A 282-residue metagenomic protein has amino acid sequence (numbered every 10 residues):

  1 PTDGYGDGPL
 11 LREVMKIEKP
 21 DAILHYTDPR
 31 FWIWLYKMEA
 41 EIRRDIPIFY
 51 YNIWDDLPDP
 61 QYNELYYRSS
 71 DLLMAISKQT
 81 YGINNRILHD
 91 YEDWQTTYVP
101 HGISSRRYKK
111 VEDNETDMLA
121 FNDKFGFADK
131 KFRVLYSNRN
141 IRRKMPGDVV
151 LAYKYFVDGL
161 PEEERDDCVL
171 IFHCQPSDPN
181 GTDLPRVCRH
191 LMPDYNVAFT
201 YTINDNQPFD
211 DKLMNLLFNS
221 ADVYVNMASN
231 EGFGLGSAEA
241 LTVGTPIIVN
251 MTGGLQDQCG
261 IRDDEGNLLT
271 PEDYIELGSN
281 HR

Functional and structural regions predicted by a protein language model:
P1-L72, K78: Extended catalytic core of nucleotide-activated donor transferases of GT-like folds
Q79, G102: Carbohydrate-associated surface elements
K109-F127: A short helix/loop element that forms part of the nucleotide-sugar donor recognition site in Leloir-type
F127-K144, V150-Y153, L170-F172: Conserved donor-binding/catalytic core segment of Leloir-type glycosyltransferases
G181-K212, L216, E265: Nucleotide-activated donor-binding/catalytic signature segment of Leloir-type glycosyltransferases, i.e., the conserved
S229: Aromatic "clamp/platform" in nucleotide-sugar-dependent glycosyltransferases that forms part of the donor/acceptor
P246-V249, G260, G266-I275: Short hydrophobic beta-strand element within catalytic cores of glycosyltransferases and related nucleotide-activated
